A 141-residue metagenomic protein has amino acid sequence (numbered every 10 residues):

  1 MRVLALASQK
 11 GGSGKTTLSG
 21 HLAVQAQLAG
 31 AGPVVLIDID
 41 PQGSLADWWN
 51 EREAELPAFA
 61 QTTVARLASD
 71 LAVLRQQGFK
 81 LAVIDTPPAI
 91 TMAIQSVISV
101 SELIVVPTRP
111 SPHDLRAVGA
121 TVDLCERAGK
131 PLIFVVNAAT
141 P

Functional and structural regions predicted by a protein language model:
M1-P141: P-loop NTP-binding core
